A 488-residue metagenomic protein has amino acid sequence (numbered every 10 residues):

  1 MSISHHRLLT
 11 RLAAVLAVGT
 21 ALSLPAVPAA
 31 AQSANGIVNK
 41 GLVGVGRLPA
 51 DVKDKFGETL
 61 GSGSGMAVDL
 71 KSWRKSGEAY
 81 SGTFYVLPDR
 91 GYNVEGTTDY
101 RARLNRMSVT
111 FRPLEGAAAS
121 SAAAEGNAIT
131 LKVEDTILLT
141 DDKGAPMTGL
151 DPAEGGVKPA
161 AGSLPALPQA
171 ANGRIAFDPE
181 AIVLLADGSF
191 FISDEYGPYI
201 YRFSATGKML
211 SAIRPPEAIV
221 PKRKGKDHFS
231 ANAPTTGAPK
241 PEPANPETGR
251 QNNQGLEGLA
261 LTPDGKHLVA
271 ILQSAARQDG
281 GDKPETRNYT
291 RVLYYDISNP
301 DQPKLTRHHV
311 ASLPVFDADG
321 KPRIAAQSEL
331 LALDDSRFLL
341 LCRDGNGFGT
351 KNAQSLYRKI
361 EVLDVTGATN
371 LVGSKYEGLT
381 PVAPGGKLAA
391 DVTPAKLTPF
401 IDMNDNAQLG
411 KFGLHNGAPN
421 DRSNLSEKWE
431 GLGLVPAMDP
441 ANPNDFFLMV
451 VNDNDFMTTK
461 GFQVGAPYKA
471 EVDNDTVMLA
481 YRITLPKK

Functional and structural regions predicted by a protein language model:
S2-V15: Bacterial N-terminal signal peptides that target proteins for export
H6-R7, T20, D227, T398: Short non-domain terminal segments
A13-L24: Bacterial N-terminal signal peptides
A30-K488: Sequence/structural signature of beta-propeller domains
